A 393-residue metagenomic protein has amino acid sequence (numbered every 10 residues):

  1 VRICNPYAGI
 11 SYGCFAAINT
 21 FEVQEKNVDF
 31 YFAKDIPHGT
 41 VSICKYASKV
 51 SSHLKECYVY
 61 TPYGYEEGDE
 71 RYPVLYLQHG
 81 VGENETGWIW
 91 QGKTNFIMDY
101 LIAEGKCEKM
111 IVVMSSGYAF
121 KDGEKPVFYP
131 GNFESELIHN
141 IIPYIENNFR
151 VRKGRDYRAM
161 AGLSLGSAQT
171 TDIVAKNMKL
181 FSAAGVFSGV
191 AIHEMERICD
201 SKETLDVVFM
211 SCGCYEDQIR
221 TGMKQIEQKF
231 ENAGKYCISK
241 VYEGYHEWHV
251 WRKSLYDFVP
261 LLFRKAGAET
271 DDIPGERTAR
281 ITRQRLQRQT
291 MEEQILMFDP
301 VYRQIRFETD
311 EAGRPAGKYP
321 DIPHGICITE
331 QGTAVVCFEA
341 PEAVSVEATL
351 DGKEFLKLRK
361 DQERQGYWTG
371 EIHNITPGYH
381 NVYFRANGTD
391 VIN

Functional and structural regions predicted by a protein language model:
V1-R303, T309, R314-A316, I322 (+3 more regions): Non-catalytic cap/lid and distal C-terminal segments of serine-dependent acyl enzymes
P323-C327: Short beta-strand segments of immunoglobulin-like
